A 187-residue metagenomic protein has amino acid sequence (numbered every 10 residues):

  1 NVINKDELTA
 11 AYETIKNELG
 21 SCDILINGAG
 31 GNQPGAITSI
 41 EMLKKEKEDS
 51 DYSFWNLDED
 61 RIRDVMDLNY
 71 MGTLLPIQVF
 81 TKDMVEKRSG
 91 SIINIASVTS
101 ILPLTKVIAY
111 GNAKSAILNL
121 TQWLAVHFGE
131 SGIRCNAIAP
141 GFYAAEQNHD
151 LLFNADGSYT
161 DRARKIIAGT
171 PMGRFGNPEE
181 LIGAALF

Functional and structural regions predicted by a protein language model:
A36-F54, D58-R63, I166: Substrate-binding pocket helix/loop in short-chain dehydrogenase/reductase
T38-K45, E130, F142-G169: A glycine/serine/threonine-rich, flexible loop-to-helix segment that serves as the NAD(P) cofactor-binding "lid"
I77, A113, T121: Active-site helix of classical SDR
K82, V126-H127: Alpha-helical segment proximal to the catalytic Tyr-Lys
S97: Residue(s) in the substrate-gating loop at a strand-loop-helix junction that position the organic substrate next
P103-G111, W123, L151: Active-site loop-to-helix junction immediately N-terminal to the catalytic Tyr of the SDR YXXXK motif in Rossmann-fold
A137, T160-F187: C-terminal helical subdomain
